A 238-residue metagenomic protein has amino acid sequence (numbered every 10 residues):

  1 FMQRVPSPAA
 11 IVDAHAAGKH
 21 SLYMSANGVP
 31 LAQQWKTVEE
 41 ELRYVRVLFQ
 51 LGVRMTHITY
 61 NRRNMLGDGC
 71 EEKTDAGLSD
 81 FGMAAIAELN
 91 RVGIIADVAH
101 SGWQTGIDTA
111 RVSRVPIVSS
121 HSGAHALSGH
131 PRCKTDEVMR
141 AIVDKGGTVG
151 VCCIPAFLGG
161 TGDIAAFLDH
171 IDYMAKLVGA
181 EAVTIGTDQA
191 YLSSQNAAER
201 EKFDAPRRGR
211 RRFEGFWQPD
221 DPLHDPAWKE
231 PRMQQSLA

Functional and structural regions predicted by a protein language model:
F1-E40, N61-R62, L66-R91: A metal-dependent hydrolase metal-coordination microenvironment
Q3-R4, S21-S25, R54-T59, I95-D97 (+4 more regions): Structural recognition of the beta-strand scaffold that forms the well-ordered cores of secreted hydrolase catalytic
S7, S25-L31, N61-R63, I94 (+4 more regions): Active-site beta-loop-alpha junctions enriched in small/polar residues
A26-K36, E72-G77, I95, H125-S128 (+1 more regions): The substrate-binding groove and active-site-proximal loops of carbohydrate-active enzymes, especially glycoside
E40-L51, C70-V118, P131-G147, A165-E181: Histidine/acidic residue-rich metal-binding segments in metalloenzymes
A110, R114-G123, K202-R210: A short alpha/beta connector and helix-capping loop motif
C153, V178-K202, G209-K229: Short acidic/histidine-rich active-site segments
P226-A238: Extracellular low-complexity, Gly/Ser/Thr-rich intrinsically disordered linkers and protease-sensitive activation/hinge
